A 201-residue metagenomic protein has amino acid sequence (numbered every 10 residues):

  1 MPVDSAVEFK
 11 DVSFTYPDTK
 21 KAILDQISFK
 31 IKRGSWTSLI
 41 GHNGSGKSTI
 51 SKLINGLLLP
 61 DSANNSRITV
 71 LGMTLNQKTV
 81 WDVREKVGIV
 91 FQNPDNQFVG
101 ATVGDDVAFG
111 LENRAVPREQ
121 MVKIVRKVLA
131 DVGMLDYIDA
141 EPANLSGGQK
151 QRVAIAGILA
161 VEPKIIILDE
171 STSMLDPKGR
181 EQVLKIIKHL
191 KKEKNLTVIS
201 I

Functional and structural regions predicted by a protein language model:
I40-H42: The feature captures the beta-strand-to-loop junction immediately N-terminal to the Walker
N55: Helix-to-loop junction immediately C-terminal to a conserved catalytic motif
A63-T74, V83: Conserved ABC transporter NBD signature motif
E119-Y137: Conserved ABC ATPase "signature" region
E141-L145, Q149: Conserved ABC ATPase signature
E162: Conserved catalytic motifs of ABC-family nucleotide-binding domains
I166-D169: Catalytic Walker B motif of ABC-type/P-loop ATPase nucleotide-binding domains
